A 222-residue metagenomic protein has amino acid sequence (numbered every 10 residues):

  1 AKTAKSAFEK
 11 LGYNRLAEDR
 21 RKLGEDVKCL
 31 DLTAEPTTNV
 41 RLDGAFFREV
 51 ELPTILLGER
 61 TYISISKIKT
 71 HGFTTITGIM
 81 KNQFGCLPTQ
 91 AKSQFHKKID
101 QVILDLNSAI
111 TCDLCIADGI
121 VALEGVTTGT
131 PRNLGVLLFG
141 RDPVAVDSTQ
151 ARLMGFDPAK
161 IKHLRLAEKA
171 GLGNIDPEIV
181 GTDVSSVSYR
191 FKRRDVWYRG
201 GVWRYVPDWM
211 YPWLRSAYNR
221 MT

Functional and structural regions predicted by a protein language model:
A1-T222: N-terminal and secondary-structure boundary signal
